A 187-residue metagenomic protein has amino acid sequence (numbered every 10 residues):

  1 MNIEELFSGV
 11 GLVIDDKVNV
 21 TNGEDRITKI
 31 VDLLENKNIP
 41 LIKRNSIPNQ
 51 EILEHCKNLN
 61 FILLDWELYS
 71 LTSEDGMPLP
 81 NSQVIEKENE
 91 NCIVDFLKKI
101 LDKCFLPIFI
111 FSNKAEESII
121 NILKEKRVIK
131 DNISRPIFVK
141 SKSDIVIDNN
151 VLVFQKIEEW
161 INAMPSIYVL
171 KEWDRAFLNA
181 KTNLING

Functional and structural regions predicted by a protein language model:
M1-G187: Extended charged low-complexity segments that act as oligomerization/scaffolding linkers
